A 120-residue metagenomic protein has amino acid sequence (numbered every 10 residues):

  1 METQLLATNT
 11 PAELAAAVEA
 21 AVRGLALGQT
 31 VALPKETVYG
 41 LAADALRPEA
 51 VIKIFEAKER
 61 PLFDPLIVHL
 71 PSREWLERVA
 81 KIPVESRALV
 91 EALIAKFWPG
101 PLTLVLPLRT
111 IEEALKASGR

Functional and structural regions predicted by a protein language model:
M1-R120: Active-site-adjacent structural elements in enzyme catalytic cores
